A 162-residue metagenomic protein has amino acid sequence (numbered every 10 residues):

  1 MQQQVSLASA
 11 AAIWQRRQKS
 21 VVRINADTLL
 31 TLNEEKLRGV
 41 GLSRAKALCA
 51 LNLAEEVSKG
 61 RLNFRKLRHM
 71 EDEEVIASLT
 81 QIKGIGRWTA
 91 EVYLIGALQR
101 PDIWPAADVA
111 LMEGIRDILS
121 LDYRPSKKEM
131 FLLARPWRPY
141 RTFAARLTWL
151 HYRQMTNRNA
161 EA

Functional and structural regions predicted by a protein language model:
V5-K83, P136: Alpha-helical ds-nucleic-acid-binding substructure associated with the helix-hairpin-helix region of base-excision DNA
R87-A162: C-terminal accessory module of base-excision DNA glycosylases/AP lyases that mediates lesion recognition and DNA
